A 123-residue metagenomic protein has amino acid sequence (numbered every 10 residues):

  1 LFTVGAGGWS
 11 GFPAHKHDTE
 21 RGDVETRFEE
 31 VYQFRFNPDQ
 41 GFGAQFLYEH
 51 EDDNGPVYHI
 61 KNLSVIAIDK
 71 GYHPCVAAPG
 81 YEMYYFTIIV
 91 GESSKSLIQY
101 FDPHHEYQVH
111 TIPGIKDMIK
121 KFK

Functional and structural regions predicted by a protein language model:
L1-N62, A77-K123: Active-site region of the double-stranded beta-helix
V65-I66, K70-C75: Histidine-centered metal-chelating micro-motifs
